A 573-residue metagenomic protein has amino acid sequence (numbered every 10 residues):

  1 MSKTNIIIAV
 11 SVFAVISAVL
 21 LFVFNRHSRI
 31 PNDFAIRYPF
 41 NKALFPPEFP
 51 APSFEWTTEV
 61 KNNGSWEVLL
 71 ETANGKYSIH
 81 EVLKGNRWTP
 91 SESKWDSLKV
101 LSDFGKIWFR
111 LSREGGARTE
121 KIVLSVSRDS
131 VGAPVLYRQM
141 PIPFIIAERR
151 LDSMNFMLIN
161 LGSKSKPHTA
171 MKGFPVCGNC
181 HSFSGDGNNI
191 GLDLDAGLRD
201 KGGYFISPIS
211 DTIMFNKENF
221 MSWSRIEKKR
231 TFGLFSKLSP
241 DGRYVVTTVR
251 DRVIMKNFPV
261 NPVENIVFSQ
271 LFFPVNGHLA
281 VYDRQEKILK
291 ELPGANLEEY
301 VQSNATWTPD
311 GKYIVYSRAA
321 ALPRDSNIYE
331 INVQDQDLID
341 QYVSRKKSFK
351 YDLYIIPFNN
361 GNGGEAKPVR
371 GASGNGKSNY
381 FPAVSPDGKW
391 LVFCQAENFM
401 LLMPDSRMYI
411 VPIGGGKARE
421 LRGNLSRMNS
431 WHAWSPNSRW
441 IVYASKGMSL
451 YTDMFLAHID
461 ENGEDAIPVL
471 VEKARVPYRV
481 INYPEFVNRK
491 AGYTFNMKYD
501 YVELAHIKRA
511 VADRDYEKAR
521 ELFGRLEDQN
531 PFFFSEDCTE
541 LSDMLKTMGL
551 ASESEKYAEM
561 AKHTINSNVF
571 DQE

Functional and structural regions predicted by a protein language model:
M1-F13: N-terminal Sec-pathway targeting helices
I6, I16, K556-A558: Intrinsically disordered, low-complexity segments enriched in glycine/proline and serine/threonine
S11-L21: Terminal signal-anchor or tail-anchor transmembrane helices that tether membrane-associated enzymes to cellular
L20-Q529, S535-D543, T547, S552-Q572: Sequence signature of WD/YWTD-type beta-propeller architectures
